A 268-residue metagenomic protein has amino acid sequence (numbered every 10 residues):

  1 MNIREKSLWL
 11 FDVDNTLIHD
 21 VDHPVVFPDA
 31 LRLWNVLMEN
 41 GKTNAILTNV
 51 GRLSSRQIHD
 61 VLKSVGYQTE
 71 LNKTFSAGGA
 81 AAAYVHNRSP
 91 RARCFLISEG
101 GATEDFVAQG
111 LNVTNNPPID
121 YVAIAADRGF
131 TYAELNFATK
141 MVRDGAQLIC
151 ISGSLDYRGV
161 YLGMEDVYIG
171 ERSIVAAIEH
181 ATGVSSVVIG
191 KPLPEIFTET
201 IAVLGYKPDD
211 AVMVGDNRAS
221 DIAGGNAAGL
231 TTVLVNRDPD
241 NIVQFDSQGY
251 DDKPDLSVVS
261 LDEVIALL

Functional and structural regions predicted by a protein language model:
N2-V25, L31-N40, G51-K73, A82 (+1 more regions): Asp-based, Mg2+/Mn2+-dependent phosphohydrolase catalytic module
T48: Conserved phosphate-coupling serine/threonine residues in phosphotransfer and NTP-handling enzymes
